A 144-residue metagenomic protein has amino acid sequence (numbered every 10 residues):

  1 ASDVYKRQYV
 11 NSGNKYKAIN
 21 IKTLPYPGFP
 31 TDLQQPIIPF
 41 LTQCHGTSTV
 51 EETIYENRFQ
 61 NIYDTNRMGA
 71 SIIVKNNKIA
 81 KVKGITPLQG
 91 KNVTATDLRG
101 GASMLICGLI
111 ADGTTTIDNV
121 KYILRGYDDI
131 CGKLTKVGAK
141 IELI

Functional and structural regions predicted by a protein language model:
S2-I144: Short, structured segments at the rim of ligand-binding sites
